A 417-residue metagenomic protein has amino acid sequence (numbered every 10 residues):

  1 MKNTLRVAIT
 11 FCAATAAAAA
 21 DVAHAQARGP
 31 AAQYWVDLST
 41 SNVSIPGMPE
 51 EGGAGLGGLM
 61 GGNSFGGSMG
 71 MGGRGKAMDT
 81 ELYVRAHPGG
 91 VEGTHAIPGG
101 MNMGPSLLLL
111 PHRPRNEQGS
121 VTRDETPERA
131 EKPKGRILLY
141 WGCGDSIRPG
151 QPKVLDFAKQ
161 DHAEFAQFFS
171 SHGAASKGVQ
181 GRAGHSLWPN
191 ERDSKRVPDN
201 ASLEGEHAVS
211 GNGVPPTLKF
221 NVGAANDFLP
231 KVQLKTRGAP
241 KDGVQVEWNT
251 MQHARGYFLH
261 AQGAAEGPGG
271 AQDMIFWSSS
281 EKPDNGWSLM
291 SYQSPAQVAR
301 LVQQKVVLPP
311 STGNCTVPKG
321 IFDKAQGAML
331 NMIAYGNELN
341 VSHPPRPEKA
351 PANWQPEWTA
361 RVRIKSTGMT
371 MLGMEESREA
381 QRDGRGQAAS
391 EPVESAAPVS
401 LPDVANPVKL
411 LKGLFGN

Functional and structural regions predicted by a protein language model:
M1-I9: Bacterial N-terminal signal peptides that target proteins for export
A8-A18: Bacterial N-terminal signal peptides
A18-A25: Sec/Tat signal peptide C-region and signal peptidase I cleavage site
R28-E191: Solvent-exposed N-terminal domain segments of exported/luminal and surface proteins
S194-P216, A325-L339: Short, aromatic- and glycine-rich surface loops/edge beta-strands on solvent-exposed regions
P216-F228: Proline/serine/threonine-rich low-complexity linkers at boundaries of modular beta-sandwich domains
V244-H253: Conserved aromatic anchor
Q252-R255, A265-N417: Hydrophilic extracytoplasmic domains
